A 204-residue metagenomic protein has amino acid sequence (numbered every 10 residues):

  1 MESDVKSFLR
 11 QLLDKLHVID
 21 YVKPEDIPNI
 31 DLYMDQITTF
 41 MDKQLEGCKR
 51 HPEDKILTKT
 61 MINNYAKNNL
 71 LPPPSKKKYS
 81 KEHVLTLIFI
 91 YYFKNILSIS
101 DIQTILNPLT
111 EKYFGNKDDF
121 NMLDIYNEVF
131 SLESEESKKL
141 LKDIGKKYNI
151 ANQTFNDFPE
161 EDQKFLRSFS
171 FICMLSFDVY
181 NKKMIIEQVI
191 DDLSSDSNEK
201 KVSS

Functional and structural regions predicted by a protein language model:
E2-T110: Basic helix-turn-helix/winged-helix DNA-binding cores and closely related short helical interaction motifs
I105-S204: Intrinsically disordered, low-complexity, charge-dense segments enriched in Lys/Arg and Glu/Asp interspersed
